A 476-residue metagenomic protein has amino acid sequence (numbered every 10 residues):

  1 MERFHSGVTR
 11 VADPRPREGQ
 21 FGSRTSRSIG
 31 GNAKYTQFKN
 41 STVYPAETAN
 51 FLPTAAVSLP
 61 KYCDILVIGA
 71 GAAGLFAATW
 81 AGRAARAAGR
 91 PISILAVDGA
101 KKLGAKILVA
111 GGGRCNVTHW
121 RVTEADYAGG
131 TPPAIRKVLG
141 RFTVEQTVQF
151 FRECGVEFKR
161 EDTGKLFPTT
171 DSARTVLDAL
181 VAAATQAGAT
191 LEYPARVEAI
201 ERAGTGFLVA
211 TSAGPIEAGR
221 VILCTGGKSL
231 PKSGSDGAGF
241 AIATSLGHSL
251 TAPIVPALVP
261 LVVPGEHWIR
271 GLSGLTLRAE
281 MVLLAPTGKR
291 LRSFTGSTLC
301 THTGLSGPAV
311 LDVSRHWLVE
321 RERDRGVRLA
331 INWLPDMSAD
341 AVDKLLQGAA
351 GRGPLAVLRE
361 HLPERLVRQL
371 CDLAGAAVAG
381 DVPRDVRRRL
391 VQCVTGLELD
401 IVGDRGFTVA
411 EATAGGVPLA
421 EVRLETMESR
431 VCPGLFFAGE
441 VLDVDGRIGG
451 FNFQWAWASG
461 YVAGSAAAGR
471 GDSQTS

Functional and structural regions predicted by a protein language model:
L59-A73: Beta1/beta-strand and adjacent pyrophosphate-binding region of the FAD-binding site in flavoprotein oxidoreductases
K61-C63, T211-R220, S293-T295: Core beta-strand elements of the Rossmann-like FAD/NAD(P) dinucleotide-binding domain in flavoenzyme oxidoreductases
L66-I68, V197, I216-P231, A243-T244 (+1 more regions): Short hydrophobic core segments
G82-G112: Glycine-rich FAD pyrophosphate-binding loop
K101-L103, L108, T118, T123-E124 (+2 more regions): An anion/pyrophosphate-binding glycine-rich loop and adjacent beta-alpha core in soluble alpha-beta enzymes
G112-R160: Glycine-rich active-site loop/strand segments that organize a redox cofactor
Y193, R368-D445: A glycine-rich dinucleotide-binding beta-alpha-beta segment and adjacent secondary-structure elements that constitute
Y193-T205: A conserved short coil-to-beta-strand element within the FAD-binding core of flavoproteins
